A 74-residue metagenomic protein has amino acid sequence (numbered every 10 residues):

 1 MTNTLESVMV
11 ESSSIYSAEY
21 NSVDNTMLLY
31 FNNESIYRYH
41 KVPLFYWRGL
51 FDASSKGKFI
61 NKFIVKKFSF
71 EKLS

Functional and structural regions predicted by a protein language model:
M1-V10, S14-S74: Acidic/histidine-enriched, beta-strand-rich ligand/metal-binding domains
